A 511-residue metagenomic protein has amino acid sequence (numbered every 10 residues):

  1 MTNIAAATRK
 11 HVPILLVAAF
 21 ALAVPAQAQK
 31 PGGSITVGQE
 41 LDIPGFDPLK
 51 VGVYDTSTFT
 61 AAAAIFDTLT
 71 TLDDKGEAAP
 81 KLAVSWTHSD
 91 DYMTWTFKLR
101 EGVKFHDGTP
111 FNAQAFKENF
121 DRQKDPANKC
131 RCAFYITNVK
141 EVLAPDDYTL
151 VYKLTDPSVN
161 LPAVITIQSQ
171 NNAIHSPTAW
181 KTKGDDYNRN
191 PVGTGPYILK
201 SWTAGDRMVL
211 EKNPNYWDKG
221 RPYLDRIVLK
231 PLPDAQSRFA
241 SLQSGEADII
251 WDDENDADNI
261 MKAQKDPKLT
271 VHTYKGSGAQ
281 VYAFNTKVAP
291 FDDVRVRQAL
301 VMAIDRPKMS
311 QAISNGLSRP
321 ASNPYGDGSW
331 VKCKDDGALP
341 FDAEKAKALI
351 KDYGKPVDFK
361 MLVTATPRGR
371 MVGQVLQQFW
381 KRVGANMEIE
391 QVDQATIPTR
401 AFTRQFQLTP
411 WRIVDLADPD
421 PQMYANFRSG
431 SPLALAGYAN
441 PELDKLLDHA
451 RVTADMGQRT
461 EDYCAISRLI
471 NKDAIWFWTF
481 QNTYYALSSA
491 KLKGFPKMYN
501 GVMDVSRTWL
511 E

Functional and structural regions predicted by a protein language model:
T2, A7-K10, Q29-K30, K98 (+2 more regions): Surface-exposed binding/hinge segments that line and control ligand-binding clefts or catalytic entry sites
T36, N112-N119, D147-K153, P157 (+7 more regions): Alpha-helical secondary-structure segments
G38-D90, E118-D121, V192-T194: N-terminal lobe/hinge region of extracytoplasmic solute-binding protein
K75-E77, I167-P222, R226, E344 (+1 more regions): Gly/Pro-rich hinge or "lid" segments in bacterial periplasmic/extracellular proteins
P214-N259, Q377-Q378, N386-E388: Ligand-site clamp/hinge motif
R295, N386-I397, Y424-A490, E511: Extracytoplasmic/peripheral linker and loop segments enriched in polar/acidic and small residues with frequent Thr/Pro
N315, R319-K351, R368-G369: Structural transition elements
A486-E511: Long beta-strand-rich cores associated with HINT superfamily self-processing modules
